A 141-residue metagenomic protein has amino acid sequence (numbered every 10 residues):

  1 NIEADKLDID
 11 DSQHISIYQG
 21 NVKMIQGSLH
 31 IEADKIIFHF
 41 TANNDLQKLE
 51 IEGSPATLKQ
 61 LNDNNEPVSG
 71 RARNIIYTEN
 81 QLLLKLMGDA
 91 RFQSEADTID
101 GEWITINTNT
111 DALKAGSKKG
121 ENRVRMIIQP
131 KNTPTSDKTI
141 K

Functional and structural regions predicted by a protein language model:
N1-K141: Mature-chain termini and adjacent capping regions
